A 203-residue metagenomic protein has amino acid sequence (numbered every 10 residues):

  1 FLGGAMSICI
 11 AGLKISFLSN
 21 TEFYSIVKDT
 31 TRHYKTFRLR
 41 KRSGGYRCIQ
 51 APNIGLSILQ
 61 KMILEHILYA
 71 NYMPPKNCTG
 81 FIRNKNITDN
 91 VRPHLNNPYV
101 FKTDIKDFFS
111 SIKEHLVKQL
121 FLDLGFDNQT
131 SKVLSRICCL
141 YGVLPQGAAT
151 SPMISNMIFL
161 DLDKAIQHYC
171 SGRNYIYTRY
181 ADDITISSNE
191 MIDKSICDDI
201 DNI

Functional and structural regions predicted by a protein language model:
F1-R38: Non-catalytic, polymerase-adjacent accessory regions of viral genome-replication enzymes
L13-T21, H66-I67, N71-P75, I112-F121: N-terminal low-complexity, intrinsically disordered segments
R32-Y34, K85-I87, Y169-R173: Short amphipathic beta-strand starts and helix->beta connectors
Y34, I67, Q129: TRNA-recognition modules of translation machinery and tRNA-sensing kinases, especially anticodon-binding
T36, G44, C48-I49, V91-V100: Phosphate-handling catalytic interfaces
F37-Q60, T79-G80, R136-S155: Short, conserved non-catalytic motifs in the polymerase core
L56-K102, D107: Active-site-proximal segment of RNA-dependent polymerases
P93-A181, T185-I203: Conserved polymerase palm-domain catalytic core
